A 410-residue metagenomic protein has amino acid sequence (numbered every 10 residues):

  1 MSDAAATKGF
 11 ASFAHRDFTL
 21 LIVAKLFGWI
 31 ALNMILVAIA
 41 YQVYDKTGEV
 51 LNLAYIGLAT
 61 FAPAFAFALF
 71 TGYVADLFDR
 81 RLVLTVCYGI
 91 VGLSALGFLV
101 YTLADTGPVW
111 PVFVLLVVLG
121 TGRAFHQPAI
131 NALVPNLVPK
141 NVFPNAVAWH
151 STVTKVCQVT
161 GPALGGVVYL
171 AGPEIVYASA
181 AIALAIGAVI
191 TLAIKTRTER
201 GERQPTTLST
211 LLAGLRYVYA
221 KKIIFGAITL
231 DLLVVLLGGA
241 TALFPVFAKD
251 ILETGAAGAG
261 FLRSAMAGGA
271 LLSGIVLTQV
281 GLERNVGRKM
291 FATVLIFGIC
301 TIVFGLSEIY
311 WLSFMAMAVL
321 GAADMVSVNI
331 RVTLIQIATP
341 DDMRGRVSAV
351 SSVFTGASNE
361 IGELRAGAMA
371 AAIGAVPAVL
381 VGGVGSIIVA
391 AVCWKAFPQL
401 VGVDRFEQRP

Functional and structural regions predicted by a protein language model:
M1-A5, L192-R216, V403-P410: Flexible cytoplasmic inter-helical loops of multi-pass small-molecule transporters
D3-P63, R216-M266: Helix-loop boundary and gating motifs at the non-cytosolic
L20-L21, G107-L115, G226-A227, W311-M317: Short hydrophobic/alpha-helical segments at membrane-entry points of transmembrane helices in Major Facilitator
G28-W29, T60, L119, H150-C157 (+4 more regions): Structural signature of transmembrane alpha-helices in multi-pass secondary transporters
I39, F125-V138, V326-T339: Intracellular juxtamembrane helix-capping segments at the cytosolic ends of symmetry-related transmembrane helices
Y44, V134-P139, P144, K249 (+2 more regions): Helix-terminus/helix-capping segments at the ends of transmembrane helices and short amphipathic helices
I56, A66-F70, L77, V83 (+7 more regions): C-terminal transmembrane bundle of multi-pass solute transporters/carriers
V109-L116, G120, N145-R200, A257-G258 (+5 more regions): Hydrophobic alpha-helical transmembrane segments
